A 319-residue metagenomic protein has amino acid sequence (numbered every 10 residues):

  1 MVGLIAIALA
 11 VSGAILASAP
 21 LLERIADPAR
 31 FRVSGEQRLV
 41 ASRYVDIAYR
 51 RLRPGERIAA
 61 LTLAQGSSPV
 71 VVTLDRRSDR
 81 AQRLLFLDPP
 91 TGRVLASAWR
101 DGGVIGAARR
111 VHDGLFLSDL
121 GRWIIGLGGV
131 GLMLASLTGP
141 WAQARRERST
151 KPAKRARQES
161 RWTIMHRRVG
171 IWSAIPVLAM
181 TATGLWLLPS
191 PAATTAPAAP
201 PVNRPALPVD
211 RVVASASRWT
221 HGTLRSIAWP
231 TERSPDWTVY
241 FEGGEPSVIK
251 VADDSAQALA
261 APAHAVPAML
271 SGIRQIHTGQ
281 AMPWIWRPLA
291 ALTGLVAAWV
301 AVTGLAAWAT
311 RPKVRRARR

Functional and structural regions predicted by a protein language model:
M1-R319: Conserved histidines in hydrophobic membrane contexts and catalytic metal-binding motifs
